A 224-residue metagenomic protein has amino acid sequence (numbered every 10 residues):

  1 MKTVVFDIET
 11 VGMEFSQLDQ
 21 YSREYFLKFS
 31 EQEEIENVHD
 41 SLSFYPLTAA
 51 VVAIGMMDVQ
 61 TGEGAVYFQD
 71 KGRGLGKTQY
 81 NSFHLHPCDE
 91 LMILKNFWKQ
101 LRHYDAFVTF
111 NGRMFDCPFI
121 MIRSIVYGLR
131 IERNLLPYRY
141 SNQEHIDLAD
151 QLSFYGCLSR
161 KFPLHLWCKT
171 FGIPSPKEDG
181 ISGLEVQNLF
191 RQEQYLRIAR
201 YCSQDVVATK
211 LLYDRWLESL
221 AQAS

Functional and structural regions predicted by a protein language model:
M1-M92, K99: Conserved RNase H-like, two-metal-ion catalytic cores of nucleic-acid enzymes
K2, A49-V52, M57-G62, Y67-F83 (+2 more regions): Metal-dependent phosphoesterase core characteristic of DEDDh/y 3'-5' exonuclease domains
L91-L94, V126: Extended, compositionally biased low-complexity polar/Lys-Gly-rich tracts and adjacent boundary/linker regions are
